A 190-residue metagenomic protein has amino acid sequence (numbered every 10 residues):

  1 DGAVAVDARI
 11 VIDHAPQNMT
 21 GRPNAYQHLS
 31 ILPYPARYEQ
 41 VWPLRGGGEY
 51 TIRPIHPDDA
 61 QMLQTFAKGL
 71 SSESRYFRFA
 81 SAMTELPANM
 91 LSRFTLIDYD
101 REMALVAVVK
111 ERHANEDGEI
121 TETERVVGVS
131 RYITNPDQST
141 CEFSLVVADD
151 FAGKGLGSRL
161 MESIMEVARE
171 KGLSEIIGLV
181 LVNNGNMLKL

Functional and structural regions predicted by a protein language model:
D1-I10, F143: Conserved metal-phosphate-binding beta-hairpin within the catalytic cores of diverse ATP-dependent phosphoryl-transfer
D13-L190: Long, contiguous binding/interaction regions
